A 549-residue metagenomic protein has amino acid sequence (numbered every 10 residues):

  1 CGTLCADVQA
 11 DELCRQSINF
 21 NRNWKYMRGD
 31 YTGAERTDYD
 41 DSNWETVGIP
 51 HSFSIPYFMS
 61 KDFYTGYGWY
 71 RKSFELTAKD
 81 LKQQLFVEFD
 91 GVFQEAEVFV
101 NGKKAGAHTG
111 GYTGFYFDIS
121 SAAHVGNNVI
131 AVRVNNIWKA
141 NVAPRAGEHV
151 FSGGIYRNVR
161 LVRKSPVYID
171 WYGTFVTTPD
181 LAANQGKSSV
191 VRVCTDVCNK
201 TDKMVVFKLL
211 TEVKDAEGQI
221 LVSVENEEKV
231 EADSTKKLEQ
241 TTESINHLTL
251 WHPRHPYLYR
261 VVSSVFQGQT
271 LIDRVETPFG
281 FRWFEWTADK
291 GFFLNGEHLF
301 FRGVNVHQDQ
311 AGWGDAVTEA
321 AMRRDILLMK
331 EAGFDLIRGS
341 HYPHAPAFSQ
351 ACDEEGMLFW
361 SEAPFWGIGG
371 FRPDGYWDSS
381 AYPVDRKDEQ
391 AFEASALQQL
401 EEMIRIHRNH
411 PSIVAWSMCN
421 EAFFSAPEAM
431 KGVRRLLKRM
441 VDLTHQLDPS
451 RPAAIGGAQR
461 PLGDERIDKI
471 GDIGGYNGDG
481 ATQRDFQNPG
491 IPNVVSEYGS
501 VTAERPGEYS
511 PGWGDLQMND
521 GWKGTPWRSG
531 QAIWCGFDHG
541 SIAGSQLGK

Functional and structural regions predicted by a protein language model:
A6-Y57, K61, E75, V129 (+6 more regions): Accessory carbohydrate-binding/adhesion or oligomerization-edge regions at the termini of glycan-active proteins
C14-R15, R22, Y31, G173-V176 (+2 more regions): N-terminal carbohydrate-binding accessory modules
Q16-E35, G48, S54, F151-G154 (+7 more regions): Substrate-binding clefts and catalytic carboxylate motifs of secreted carbohydrate-active enzymes
I18-F20, D30, T65-W171, K200-T201 (+5 more regions): Accessory beta-strand-rich segments of carbohydrate-active enzymes
V100, K187-K229, E239: Beta-strand-rich binding/interaction modules
P166-D202: Surface beta-strand/loop "capping" patches
R302-H307, E362-A391, L397-I404, R408 (+1 more regions): Aromatic- and acidic-residue-enriched carbohydrate-binding clefts of CAZyme catalytic domains
I326-D378, D388, R434-L447: Aromatic-lined substrate-binding rim segments of carbohydrate-active enzymes
